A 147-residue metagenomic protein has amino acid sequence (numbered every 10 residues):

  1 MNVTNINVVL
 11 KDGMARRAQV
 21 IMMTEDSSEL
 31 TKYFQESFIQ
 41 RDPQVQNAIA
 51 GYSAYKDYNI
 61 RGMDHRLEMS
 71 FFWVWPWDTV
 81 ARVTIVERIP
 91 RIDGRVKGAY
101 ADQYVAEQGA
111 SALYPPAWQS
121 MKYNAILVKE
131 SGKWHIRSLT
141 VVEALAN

Functional and structural regions predicted by a protein language model:
M1-S70, V74-W75: Core segments of small alpha/beta cavity-forming domains
D78-K133, S138-N147: Exposed beta-sheet edge and beta->alpha loop/turn motif
